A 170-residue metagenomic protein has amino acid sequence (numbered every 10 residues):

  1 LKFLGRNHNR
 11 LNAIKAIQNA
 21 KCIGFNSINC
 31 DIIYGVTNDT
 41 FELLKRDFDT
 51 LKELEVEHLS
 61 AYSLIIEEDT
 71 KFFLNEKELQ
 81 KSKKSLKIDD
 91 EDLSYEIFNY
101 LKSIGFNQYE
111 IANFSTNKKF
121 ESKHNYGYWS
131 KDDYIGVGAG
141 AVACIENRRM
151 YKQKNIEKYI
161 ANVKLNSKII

Functional and structural regions predicted by a protein language model:
L1-I170: C-terminal scaffold of the Radical SAM
